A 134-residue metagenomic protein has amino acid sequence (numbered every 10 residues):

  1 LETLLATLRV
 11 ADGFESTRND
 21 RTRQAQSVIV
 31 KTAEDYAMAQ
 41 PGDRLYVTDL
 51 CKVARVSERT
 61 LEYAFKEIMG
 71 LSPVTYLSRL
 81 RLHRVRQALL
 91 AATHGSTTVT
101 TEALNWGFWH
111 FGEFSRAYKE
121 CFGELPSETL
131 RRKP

Functional and structural regions predicted by a protein language model:
L1-G42, Y46-E58, E67-S72, Q87-G112 (+1 more regions): Alpha-helical bundle regulatory/interaction domains
Q26-V30, L77-L82: Generic hydrophobic, amphipathic alpha-helix propensity
A64: A short His-aromatic
S115: DNA-recognition helix of C2H2 zinc fingers
